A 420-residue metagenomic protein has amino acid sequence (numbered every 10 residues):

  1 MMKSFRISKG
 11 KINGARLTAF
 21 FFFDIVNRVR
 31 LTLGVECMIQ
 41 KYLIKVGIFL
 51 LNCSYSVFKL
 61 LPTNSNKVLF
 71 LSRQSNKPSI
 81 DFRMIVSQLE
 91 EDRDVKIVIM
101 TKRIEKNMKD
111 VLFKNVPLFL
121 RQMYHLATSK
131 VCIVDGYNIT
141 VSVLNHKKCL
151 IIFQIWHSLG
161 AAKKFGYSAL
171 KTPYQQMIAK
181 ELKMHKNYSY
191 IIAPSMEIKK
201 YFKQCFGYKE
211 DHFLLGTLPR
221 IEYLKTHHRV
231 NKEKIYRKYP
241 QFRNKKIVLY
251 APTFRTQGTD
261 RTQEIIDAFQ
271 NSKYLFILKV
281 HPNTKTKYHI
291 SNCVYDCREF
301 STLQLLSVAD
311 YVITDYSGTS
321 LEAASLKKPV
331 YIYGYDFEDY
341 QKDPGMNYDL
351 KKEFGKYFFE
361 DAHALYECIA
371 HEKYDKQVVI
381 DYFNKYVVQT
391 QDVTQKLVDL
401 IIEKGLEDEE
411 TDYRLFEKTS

Functional and structural regions predicted by a protein language model:
R6-G14, A19-S75, R414-S420: Membrane-proximal basic amphipathic "stem/tether" segments
I39, D361-S420: C-terminal amphipathic helix plus adjacent low-complexity, charged tail appended to glycosyltransferase catalytic
L69-T226: Active-site and donor-binding regions of nucleotide-sugar-utilizing enzymes
K77-Q88, C205, L215-H289, F359: Conserved catalytic-core segment of nucleotide-activated headgroup transferases in glycan assembly
F113-L118, V294-R298, F354-L365: Short acidic-hydrophobic, aromatic-tinged amphipathic segments that line or gate anion-handling sites
C132-I139, V143-W156, F300-P344: A donor-sugar binding/catalytic signature common to diverse glycosyltransferases and related nucleotide-sugar
T284-F300: Nucleotide-activated donor-binding/catalytic signature segment of Leloir-type glycosyltransferases, i.e., the conserved
G318-Y386: Catalytic binding pocket for nucleotide-activated donors in carbohydrate/polymer assembly enzymes
